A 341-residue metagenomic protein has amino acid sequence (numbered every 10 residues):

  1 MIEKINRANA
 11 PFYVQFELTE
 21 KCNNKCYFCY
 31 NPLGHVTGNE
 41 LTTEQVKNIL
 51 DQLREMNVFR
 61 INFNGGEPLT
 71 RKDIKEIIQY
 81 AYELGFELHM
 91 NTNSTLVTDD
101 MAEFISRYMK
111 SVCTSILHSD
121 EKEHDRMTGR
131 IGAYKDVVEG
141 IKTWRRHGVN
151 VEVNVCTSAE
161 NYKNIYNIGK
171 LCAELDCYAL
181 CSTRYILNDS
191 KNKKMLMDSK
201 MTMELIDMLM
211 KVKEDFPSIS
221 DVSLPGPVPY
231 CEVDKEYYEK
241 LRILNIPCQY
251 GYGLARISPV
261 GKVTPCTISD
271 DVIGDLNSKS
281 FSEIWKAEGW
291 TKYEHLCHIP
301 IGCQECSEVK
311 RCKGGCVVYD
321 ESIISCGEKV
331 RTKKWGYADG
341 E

Functional and structural regions predicted by a protein language model:
M1-A10, I243-N245, K262-V263, T267-E341: Flexible mid-to-C-terminal extensions adjoining Fe-S/redox cofactors in radical SAM and related proteins
M1-S111: Conserved alpha-helical substructure of the radical SAM core
E17-K25, P32, G251, C303-C312: Cysteine-centered iron-sulfur cluster-binding motifs in ferredoxin-type domains/subunits of redox enzymes
C22, N93, D120, S269-V272 (+1 more regions): A generic "binding-loop/recognition-motif" signal
K25, C29, R71, D100 (+5 more regions): Residues that scaffold the ATP/ADP-binding catalytic core of kinase and kinase-like folds
L33, G65, I116, R184 (+2 more regions): Residues that line or immediately flank small-molecule/substrate-binding pockets and catalytic motifs
L41, K72, G132, E160-K163 (+1 more regions): Residue-level signal for the nucleotide or nucleotide-sugar donor/cofactor binding architecture
L84-E87, E103-S111, S115-K279: Radical SAM enzyme [4Fe-4S]-AdoMet core and its adjacent flexible, acidic and glycine-rich loops/tails across
